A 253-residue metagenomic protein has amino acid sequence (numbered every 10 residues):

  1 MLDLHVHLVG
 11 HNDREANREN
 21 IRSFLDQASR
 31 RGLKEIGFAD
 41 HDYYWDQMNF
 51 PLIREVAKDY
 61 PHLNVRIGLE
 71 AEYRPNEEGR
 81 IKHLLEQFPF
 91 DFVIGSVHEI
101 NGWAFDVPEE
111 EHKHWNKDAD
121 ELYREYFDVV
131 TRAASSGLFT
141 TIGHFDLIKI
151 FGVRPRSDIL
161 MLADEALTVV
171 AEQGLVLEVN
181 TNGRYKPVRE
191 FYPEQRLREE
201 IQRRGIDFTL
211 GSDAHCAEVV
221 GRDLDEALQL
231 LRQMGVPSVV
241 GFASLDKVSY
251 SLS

Functional and structural regions predicted by a protein language model:
M1-P75, G79-L85, P89-D91, F151-M161 (+6 more regions): An N-terminally biased module of ancient metal coordination in phosphate/nucleic-acid-related enzymes
H5, A28, V93, H144 (+3 more regions): Conserved, mostly hydrophobic/aromatic
G10-H11, V97-R204: Domain-core and long-helix interface of multi-subunit machines
K34-E35, V176, D207, P237: Residue-level detector of anion-binding/catalytic polar loops
V65-I67, L177, V239: Generic structural signal for residues in well-ordered beta-strands
Q87-F92, L138-T140, R204-D207: Glycine-enriched alpha-helix->loop->beta-strand junction motifs that scaffold or abut catalytic
R222-S253: Mid-to-C-terminal alpha-helical segments outside catalytic/metal-binding sites
